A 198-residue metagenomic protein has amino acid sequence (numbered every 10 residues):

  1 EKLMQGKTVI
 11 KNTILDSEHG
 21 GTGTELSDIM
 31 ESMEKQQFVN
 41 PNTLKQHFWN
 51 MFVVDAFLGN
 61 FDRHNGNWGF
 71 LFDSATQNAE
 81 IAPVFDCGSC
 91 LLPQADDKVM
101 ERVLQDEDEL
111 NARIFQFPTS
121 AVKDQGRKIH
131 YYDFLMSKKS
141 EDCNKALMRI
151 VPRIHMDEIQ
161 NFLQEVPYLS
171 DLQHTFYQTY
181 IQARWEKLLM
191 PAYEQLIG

Functional and structural regions predicted by a protein language model:
E1-V53, A75, Q125-K128, S137 (+1 more regions): ATP-dependent phospho-/nucleotidyl transfer catalytic cores
G6, G20-G23, G59, G66-G69 (+3 more regions): Residue-identity detector for glycine
N12, N40-N42, N50, N60 (+5 more regions): Detector for Asparagine
Q46-S89, I181: Active-site acidic catalytic loop and adjacent metal/ATP-binding pocket of ATP-dependent phosphoryl transfer enzymes
D73-G198: C-terminal catalytic region of ATP-dependent kinase domains
